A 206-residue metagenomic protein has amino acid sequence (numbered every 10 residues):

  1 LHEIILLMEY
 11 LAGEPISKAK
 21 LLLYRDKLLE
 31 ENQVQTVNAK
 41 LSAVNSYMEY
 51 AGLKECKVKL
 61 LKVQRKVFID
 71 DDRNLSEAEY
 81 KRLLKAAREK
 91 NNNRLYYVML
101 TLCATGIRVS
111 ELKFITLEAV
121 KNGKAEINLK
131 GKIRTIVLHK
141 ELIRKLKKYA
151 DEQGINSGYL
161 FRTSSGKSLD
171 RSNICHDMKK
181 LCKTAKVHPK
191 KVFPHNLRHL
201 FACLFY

Functional and structural regions predicted by a protein language model:
L1-Y206: Conserved catalytic core of the tyrosine transesterase superfamily
